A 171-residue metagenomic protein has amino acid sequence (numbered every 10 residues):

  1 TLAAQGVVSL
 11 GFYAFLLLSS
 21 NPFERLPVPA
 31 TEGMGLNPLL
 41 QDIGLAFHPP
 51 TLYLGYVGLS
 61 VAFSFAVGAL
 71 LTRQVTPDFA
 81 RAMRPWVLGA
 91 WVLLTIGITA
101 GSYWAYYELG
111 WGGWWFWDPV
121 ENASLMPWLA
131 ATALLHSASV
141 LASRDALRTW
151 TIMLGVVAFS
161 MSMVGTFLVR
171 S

Functional and structural regions predicted by a protein language model:
T1-S171: Polytopic transmembrane helical bundles with strong interfacial aromatic enrichment
